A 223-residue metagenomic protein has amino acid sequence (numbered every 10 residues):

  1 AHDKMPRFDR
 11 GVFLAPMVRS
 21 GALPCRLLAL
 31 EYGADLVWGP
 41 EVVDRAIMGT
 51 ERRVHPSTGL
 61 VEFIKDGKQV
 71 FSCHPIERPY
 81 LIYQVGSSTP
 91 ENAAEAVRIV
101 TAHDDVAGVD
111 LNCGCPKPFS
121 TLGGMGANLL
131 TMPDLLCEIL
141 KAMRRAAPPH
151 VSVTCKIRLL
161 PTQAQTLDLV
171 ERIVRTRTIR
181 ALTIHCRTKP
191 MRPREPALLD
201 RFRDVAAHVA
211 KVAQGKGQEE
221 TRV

Functional and structural regions predicted by a protein language model:
A1-V223: Flavin-dependent oxidoreductase catalytic cores
